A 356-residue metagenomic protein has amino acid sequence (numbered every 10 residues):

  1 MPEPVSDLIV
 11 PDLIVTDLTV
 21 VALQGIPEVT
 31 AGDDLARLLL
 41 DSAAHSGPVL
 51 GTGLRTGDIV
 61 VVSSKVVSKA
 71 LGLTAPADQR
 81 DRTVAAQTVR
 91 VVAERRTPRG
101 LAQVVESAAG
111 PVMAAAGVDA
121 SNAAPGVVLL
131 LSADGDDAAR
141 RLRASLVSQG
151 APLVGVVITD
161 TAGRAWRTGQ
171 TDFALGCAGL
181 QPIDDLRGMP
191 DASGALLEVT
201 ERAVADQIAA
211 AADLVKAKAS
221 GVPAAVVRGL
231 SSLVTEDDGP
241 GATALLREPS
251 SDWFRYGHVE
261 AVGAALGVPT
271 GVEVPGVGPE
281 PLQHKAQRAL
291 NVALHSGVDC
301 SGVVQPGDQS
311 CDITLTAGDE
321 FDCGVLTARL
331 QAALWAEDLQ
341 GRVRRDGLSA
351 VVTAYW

Functional and structural regions predicted by a protein language model:
E3-P4, V15-D78: N-terminal, positively charged regions that mediate nucleic acid binding
E3-T16, A44-T52, Q103, S296-Q305 (+2 more regions): Intrinsically disordered, low-complexity terminal tails and inter-domain linkers enriched for S/T/G/P/D/E
T19-Q24, T74, Q79-T83, Q87-A120 (+3 more regions): A structural signal for small-residue-enriched, beta-sheet-centric alpha/beta enzyme cores and oligomeric scaffold folds
V21-V29, N122-L131: Short, basic, glycine/proline-bearing loop/turn elements
L35-G47, D137-L146, V156, Q207 (+1 more regions): Short, well-ordered amphipathic alpha-helical segments that serve as non-catalytic structural scaffolds within diverse
A36, S132-G135, A139, A205 (+4 more regions): Generic alpha-helical secondary structure
V128-F173: Internal active-site segments that recognize and position negatively charged phosphoryl groups and nucleotide moieties
V325-L339: Short, non-transmembrane amphipathic alpha-helical segments
